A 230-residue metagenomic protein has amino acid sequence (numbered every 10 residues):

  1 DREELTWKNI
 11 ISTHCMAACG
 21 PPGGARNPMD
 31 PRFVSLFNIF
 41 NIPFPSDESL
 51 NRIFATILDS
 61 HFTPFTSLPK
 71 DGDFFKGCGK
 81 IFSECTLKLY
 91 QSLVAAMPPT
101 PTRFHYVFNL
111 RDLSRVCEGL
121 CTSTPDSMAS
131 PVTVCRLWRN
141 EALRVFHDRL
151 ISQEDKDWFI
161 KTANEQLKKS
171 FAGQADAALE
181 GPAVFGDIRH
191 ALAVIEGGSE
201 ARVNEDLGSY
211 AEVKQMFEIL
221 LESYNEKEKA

Functional and structural regions predicted by a protein language model:
D1-T13: Substrate-gripping "pore-loop 1 plus following alpha2 helix"
I11-M16, S35-N38, P45-K229: Alpha-helical lid/collar subdomain of P-loop NTPases
C19: Short beta-strand/turn micro-motifs composed of small residues that flank or help shape donor/cofactor-binding pockets
P22-L36: Short regulatory helix/loop adjacent to the ATP-binding pocket of P-loop NTPases
